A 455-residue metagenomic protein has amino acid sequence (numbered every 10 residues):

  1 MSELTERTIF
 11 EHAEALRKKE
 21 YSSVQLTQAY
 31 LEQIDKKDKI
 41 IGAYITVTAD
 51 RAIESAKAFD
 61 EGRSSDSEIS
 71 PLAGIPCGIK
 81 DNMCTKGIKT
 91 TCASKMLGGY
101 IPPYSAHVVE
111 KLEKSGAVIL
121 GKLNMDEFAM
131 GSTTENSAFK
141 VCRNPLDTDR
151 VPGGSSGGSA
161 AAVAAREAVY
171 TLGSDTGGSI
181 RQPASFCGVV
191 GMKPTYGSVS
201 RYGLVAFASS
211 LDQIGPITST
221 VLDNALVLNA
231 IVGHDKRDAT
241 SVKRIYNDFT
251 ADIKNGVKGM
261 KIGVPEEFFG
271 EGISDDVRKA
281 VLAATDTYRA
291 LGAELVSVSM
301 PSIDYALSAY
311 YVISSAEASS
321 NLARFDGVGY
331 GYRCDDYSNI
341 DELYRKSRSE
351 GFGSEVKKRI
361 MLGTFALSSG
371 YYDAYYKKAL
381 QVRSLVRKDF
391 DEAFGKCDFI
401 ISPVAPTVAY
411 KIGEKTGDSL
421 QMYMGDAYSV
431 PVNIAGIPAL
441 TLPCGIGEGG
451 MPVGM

Functional and structural regions predicted by a protein language model:
M1-E54, A290-L291, F365: An N-terminal boundary/leader segment
H12-K18, G78, M96-Y100, D212-S219 (+2 more regions): Short, well-ordered beta-strand elements within core beta-sheets of diverse protein domains
K19, Y30, G74, K114 (+5 more regions): Glycine-rich, small-residue loops and helix-cap segments that act as flexible hinges at active-site edges
G42-I45, D238-Y246, M260-K261, E266-E267 (+3 more regions): Flexible, acidic loop-helix segments that line cofactor/substrate-binding pockets
S65-I75, N247, A251-I262, K396 (+2 more regions): Flexible, low-complexity linker/loop segments at domain and module junctions
P71-V108: Enzymes and membrane/adaptor proteins characterized by extended Gly/Ser/Thr/Asp/Glu-rich, aromatic-dotted
Y104-H234, N433-G454: Short glycine/serine-rich loop segments
K193-A284, D341-K346: A short helix-breaking turn/cap at a secondary-structure junction
